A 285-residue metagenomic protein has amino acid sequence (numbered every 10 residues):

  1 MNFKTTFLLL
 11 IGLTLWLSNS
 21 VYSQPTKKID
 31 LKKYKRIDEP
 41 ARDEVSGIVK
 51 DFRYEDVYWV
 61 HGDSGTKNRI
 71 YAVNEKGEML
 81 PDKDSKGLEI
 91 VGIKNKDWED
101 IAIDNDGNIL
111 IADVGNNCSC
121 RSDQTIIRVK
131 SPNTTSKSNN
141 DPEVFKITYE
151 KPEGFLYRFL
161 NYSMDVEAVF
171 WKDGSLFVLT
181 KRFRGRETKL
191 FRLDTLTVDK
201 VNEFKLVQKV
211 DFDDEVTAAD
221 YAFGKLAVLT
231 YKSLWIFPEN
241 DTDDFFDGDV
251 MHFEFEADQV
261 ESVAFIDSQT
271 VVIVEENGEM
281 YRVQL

Functional and structural regions predicted by a protein language model:
M1-K28: Bacterial Sec-dependent N-terminal signal peptides
Q24-L285: Sequence/structural signature of beta-propeller domains
